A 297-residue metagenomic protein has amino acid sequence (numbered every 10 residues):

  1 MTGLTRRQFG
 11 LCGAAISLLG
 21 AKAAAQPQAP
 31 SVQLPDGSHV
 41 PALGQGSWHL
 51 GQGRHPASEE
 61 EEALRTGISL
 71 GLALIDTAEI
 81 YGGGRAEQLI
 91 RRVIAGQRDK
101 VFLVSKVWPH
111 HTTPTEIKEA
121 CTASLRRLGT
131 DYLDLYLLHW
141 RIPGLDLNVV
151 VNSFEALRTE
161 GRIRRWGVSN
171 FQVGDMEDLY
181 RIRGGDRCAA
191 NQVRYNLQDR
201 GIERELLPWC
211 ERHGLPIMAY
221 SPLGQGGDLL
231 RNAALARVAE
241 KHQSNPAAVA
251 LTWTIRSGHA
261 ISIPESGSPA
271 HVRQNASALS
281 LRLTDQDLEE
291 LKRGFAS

Functional and structural regions predicted by a protein language model:
T2-V101, S153, L215, E290: N-terminal binding-site loop/beta-alpha segment at the start of enzyme catalytic domains that lines or forms
L34-P35, R91-R98, L125-G129, Y180-G184 (+1 more regions): Acidic (Asp/Glu)-rich catalytic clusters
V40-G44, L74, K100-V104, Y132-L137 (+4 more regions): Structural preference for beta-strand elements that scaffold enzyme active sites
Q52-H55, A78-E87, H110-T115, R141-D146 (+2 more regions): Acidic-and-aromatic substrate-binding clefts and catalytic sites of carbohydrate-active enzymes
R54-G67, T113-R127: Short, acidic/polar
E60, A86, I117, C121 (+3 more regions): Aromatic/hydrophobic pocket-lining residues that form the small-molecule binding cavity in soluble enzyme cores
I117-L138, A156-E160, I182: CE4/NodB-like, metal-dependent polysaccharide N-deacetylase domain that modifies extracellular/periplasmic N-acetylated
R141-S297: Beta/alpha (TIM)-barrel catalytic core signal, keyed to glycine-rich beta->alpha loops juxtaposed to Asp/Glu that bind
